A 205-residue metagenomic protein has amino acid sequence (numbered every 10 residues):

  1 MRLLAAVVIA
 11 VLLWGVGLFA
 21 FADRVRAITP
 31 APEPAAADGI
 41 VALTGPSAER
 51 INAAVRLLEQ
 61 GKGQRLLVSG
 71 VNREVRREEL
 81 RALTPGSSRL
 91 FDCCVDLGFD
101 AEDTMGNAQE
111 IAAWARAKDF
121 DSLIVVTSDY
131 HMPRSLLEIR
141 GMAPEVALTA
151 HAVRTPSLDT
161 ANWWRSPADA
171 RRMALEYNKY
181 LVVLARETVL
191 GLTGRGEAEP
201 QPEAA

Functional and structural regions predicted by a protein language model:
M1-A31: N-terminal type II signal-anchor transmembrane helix that functions as the membrane-insertion/stop-transfer segment
I9, L158-D159, R172-L175: Alpha-helical structural elements
V11, V16-L18, T127, A174-Y177: Generic intrinsically disordered, low-complexity segments enriched for polar/acidic and small residues
G17, L123, P133, Y180-V183: Generic signature of intrinsically disordered, low-complexity segments enriched in small/polar residues
A22-P167: A structural signal for short, hydrophobic/glycine-enriched beta-strand patches
A117, P202-A205: C-terminal luminal/periplasmic domains and tails of membrane-associated envelope-modifying transferases
S166, A170-G196: A transmembrane-helix-recognition feature enriched in membrane-embedded lipid enzymes and envelope glyco-/phospholipid
G196-E197, A204: A nucleotide-sugar donor-handling region in carbohydrate enzymes
